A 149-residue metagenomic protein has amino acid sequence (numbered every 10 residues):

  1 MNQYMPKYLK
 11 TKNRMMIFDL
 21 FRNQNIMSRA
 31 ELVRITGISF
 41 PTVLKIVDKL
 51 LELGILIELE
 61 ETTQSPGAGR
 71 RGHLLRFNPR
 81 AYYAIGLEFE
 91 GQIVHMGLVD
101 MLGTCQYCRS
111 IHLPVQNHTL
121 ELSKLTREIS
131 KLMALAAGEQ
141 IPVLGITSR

Functional and structural regions predicted by a protein language model:
M1-A30, R34: Extreme N-terminal segment that seeds HTH/winged-HTH DNA-binding domains in transcriptional regulators
F21, L32, V43-L56: Basic amphipathic alpha-helical segments that dock to polyanions
S39: Helix-turn-helix DNA-binding motif, specifically the short coil turn and the N-cap/start of the second
T42, R70: Residues in the helix-turn-helix
L53-A68: Beta-hairpin "wing" of winged helix-turn-helix
R71-Y107: Gly/Thr-rich phosphate-binding beta-strand-loop-beta motif of the actin/hexokinase/Hsp70
C108-A137: N-terminal phosphate-binding loop and adjacent alpha-helix
G138-R149: Short beta-strand-loop/turn "lid" adjacent to the catalytic site in phosphate-handling enzymes
